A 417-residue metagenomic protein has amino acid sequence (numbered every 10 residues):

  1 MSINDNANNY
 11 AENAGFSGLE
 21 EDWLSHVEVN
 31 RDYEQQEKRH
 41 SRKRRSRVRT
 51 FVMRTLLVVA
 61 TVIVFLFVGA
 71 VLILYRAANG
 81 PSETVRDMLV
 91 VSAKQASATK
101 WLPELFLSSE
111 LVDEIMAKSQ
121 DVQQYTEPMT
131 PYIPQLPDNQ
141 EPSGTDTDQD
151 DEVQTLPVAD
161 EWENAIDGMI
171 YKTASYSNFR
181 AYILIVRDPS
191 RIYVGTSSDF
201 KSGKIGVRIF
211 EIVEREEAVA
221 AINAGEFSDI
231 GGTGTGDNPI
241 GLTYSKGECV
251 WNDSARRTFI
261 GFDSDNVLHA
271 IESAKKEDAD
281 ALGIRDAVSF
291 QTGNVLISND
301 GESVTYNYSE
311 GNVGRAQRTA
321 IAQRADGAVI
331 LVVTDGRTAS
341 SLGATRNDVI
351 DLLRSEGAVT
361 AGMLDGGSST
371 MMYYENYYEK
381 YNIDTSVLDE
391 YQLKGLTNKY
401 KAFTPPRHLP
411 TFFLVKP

Functional and structural regions predicted by a protein language model:
I3-Y10, G15-N252: Zymogen propeptides
N178-A181, R215-E217, A255-R257, Q291 (+2 more regions): Extracytoplasmic
R187-P189, G261-V267, N299-D300, Q323-G327 (+2 more regions): Short acidic-glycine loop/turn motifs at beta-strand connectors
S190-R191, E226-I230, E277, G327 (+2 more regions): Solvent-exposed loop/turn segments at secondary-structure junctions within structured extracellular/periplasmic domains
S198-S202, K275-D278, T334-T338: Short, solvent-exposed aromatic-acidic interface loops
V219-N223, F259-G261, H269, A320-A322 (+2 more regions): Structural recognition of the beta-strand scaffold that forms the well-ordered cores of secreted hydrolase catalytic
F227-E310: Active-site-adjacent helix-turn-beta-strand microarchitecture at beta-sheet edges that either contains or buttresses
G234-S254, T305-V359, S369-P417: Conserved, well-ordered active-site substructure
